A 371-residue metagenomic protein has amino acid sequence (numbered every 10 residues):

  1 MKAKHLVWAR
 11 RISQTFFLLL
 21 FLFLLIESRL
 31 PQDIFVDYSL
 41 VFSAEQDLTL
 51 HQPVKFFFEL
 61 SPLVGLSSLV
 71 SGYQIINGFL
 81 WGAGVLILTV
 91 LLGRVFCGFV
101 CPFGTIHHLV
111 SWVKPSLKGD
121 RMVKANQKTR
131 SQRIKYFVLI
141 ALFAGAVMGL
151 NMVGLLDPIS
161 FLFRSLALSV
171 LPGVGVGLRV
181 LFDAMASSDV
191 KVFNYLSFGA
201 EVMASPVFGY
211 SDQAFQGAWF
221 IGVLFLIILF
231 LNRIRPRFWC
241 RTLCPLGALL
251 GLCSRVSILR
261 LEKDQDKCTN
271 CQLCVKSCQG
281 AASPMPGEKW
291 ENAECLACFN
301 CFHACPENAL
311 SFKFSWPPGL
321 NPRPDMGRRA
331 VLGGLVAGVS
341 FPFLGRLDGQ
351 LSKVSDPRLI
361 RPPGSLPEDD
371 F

Functional and structural regions predicted by a protein language model:
M1-E288, A293-E294, N300-F371: Non-ligating segments of multi-cofactor redox enzymes
